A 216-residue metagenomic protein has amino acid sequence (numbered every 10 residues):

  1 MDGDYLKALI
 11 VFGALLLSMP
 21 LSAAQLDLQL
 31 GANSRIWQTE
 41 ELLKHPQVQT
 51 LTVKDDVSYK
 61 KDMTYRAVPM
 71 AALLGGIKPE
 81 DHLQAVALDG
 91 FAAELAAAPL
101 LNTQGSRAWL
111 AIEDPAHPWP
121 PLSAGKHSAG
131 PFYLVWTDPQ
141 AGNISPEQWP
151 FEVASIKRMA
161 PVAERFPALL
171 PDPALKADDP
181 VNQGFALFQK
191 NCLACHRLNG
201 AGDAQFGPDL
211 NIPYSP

Functional and structural regions predicted by a protein language model:
M1-I10: Bacterial N-terminal signal peptides that target proteins for export
S18-P20: N-terminal signal peptide c-region/cleavage motif recognized by signal peptidases
A24-A160: Structured, non-membrane catalytic/scaffold regions adjacent to prosthetic-group chemistry
Y65, P69-A72, D179, Q183 (+2 more regions): Extracytoplasmic/secreted proteins, especially bacterial periplasmic and envelope-associated proteins
V162-L187: Electrostatic cytochrome c docking/interface patches
G184-N199: The canonical Cys-X-X-Cys-His
R197-P216: Gly/Gly-Pro-rich "capping" loops immediately C-terminal to redox-active cysteine motifs in periplasmic/lumenal
